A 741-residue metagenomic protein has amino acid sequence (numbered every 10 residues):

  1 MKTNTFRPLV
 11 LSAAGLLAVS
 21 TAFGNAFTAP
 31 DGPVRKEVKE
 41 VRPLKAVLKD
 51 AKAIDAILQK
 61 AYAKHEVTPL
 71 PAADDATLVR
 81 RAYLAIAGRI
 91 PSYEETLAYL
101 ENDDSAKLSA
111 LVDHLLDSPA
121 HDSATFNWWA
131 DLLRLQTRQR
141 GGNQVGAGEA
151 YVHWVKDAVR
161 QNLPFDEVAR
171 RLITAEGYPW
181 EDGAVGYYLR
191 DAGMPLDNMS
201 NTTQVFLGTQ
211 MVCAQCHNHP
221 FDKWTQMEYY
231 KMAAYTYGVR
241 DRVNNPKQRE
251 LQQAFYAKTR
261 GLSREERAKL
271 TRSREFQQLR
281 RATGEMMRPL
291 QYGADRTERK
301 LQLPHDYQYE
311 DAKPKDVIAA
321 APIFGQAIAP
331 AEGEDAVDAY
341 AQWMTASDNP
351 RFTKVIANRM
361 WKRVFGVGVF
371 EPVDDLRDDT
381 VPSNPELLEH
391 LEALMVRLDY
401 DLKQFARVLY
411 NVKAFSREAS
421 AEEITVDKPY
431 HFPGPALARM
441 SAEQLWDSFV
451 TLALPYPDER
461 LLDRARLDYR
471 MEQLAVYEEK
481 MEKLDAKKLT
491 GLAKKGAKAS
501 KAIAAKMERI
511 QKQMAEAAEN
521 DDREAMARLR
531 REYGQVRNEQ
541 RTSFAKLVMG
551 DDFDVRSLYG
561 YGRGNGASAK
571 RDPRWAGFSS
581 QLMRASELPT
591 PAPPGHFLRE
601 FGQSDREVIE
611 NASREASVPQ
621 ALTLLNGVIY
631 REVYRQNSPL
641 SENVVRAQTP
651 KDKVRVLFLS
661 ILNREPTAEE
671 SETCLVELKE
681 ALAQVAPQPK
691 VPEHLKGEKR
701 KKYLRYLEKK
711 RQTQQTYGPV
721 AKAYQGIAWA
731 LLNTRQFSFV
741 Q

Functional and structural regions predicted by a protein language model:
K2-A13: Bacterial N-terminal signal peptides that target proteins for export
S12-T21: Bacterial N-terminal signal peptides
N25-Q59: N-terminal pre-domain segments of enzymes
L48-R80, I90-A120, R134-N565, A569-R574 (+3 more regions): Primarily short, surface-exposed interaction patches in extracytoplasmic proteins
L84-A85: Post-BTB helical module
I356, G595-P619, V628: Active-site beta-strand/loop architecture of penicillin-binding DD-peptidases
I727: Globin-like tetrapyrrole-binding proteins
